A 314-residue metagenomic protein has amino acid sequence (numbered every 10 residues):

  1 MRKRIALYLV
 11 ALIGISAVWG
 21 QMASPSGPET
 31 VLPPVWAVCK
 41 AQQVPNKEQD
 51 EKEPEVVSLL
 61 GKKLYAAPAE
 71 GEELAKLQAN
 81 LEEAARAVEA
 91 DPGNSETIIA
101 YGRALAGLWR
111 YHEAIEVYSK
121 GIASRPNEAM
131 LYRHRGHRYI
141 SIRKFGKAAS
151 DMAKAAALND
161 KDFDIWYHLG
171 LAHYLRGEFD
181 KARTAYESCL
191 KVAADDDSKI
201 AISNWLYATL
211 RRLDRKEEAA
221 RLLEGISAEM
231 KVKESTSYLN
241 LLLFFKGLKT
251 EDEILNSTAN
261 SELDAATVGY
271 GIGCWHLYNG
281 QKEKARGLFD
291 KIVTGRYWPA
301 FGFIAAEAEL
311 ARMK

Functional and structural regions predicted by a protein language model:
M22-E96, A100, K314: N-terminal leader/linker segments that initiate helical-solenoid repeat arrays
R86-A87, K120-G121, K154-A155, C189 (+1 more regions): Canonical positions in the second alpha-helix
S95-E96, A129-M130, F163-D164, D197-I200 (+2 more regions): Helix-start (N-cap) detector for alpha-helical repeat units in TPR-like alpha-solenoids, especially tetratricopeptide
R103, H137, L171, A208-L210 (+2 more regions): Residue-level recognition of tetratricopeptide repeat
G107, S141-I142, L175-R176, A208 (+3 more regions): Register position in tetratricopeptide repeats
